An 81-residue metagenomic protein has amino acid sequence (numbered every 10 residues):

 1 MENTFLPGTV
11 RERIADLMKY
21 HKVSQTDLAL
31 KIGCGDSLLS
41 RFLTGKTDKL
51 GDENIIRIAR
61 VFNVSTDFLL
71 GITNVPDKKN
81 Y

Functional and structural regions predicted by a protein language model:
M1-T4, R41, L70-Y81: Short, charged recognition helix plus adjacent turn of helix-turn-helix-like nucleic-acid-binding domains
M1-V23: A short, Lys/Arg-rich alpha-helix, primarily the initiator
Y20, K31, V61: Residues within the alpha-helical elements of helix-turn-helix
T26, S37, D67: Key DNA-contact positions within bacterial/archaeal DNA-binding proteins
L28-A29, I58: Short alpha-helical "recognition helix" segments of helix-turn-helix
G33-L50: Recognition helix of helix-turn-helix/homeodomain-like DNA-binding domains that insert into the DNA major groove
E53-F68: DNA major-groove recognition helix of helix-turn-helix/homeodomain DNA-binding modules
